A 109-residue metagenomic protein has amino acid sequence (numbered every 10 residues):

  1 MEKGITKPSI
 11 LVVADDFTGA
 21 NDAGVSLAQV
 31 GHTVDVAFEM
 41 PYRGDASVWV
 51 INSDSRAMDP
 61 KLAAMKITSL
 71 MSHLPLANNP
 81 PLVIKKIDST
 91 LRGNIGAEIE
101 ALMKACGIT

Functional and structural regions predicted by a protein language model:
E2-T109: Non-transmembrane, aqueous-exposed alpha-helical and coiled segments at domain scale
